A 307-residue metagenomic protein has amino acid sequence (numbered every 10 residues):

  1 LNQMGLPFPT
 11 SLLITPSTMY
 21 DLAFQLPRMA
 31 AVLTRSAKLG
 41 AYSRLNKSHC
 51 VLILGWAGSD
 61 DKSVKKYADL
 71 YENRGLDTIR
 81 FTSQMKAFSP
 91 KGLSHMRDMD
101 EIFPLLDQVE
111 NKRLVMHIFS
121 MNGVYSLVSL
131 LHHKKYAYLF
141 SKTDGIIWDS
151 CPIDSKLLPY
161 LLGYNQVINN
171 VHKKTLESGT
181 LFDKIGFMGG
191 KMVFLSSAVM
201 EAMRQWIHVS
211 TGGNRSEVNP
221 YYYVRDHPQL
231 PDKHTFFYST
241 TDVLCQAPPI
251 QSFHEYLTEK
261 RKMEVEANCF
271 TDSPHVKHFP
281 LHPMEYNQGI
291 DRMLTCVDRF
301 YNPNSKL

Functional and structural regions predicted by a protein language model:
A30-A87: Short, surface-exposed "cap/lid" segments of acyl-processing enzymes
Q84-Q108: Catalytic nucleophile-loop/oxyanion-hole region of alpha/beta-hydrolase and closely related hydrolase-like folds
F119-G123: Active-site loop->helix "elbow" adjoining a glycine-rich segment at hydrolase catalytic centers
S126-K135: Short glycine-enriched nucleophile-adjacent loop and the immediately C-terminal alpha-helix near the catalytic center
G145-K156: Active-site nucleophile loop of the alpha/beta-hydrolase fold
F187-E285, G289: Serine-hydrolase catalytic core
L281-L307: Catalytic active-site module of serine/aspartate enzymes centered on a nucleophile-bearing elbow/loop
